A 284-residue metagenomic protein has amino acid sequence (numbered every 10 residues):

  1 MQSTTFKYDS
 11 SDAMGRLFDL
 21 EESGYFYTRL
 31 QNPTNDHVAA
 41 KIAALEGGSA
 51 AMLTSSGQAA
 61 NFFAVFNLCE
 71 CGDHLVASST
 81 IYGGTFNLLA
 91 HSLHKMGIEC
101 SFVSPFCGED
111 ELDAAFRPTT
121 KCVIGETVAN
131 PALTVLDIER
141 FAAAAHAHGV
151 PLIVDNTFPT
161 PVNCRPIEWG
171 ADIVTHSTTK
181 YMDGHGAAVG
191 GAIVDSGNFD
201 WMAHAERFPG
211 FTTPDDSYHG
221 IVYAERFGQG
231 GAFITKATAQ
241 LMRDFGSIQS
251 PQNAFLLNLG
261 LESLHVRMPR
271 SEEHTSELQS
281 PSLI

Functional and structural regions predicted by a protein language model:
M1-T5: C-terminal substrate-binding/catalytic lobe of Rossmann-fold NAD(P)-dependent oxidoreductases
Y8-F62, G84-L93: Conserved N-terminal alpha-helix of the aminotransferase class I/II PLP-enzyme fold
A50-E272, S276: Conserved PLP-enzyme active-site core in the AAT-like
E277-I284: Positively charged, low-complexity/disordered segments
